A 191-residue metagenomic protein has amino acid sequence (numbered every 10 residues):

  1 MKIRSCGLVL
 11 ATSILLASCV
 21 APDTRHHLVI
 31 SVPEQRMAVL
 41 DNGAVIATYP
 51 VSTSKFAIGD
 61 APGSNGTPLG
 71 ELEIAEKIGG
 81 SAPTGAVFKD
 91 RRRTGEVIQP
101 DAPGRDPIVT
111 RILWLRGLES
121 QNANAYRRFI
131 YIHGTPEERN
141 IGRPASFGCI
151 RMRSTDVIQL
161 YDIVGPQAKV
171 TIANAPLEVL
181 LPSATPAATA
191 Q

Functional and structural regions predicted by a protein language model:
M1-L8: Bacterial N-terminal signal peptides that target proteins for export
L15-S18: C-terminal motif of bacterial Sec signal peptides marking the signal peptidase cleavage site
V20-A57: A structural motif detector for short, solvent-exposed N-terminal "entry" segments of globular domains
D23, A61-N65, A82-Q191: Exported/periplasmic cell-wall-interacting domains
H27, T48-P50, E71, F129 (+1 more regions): Well-ordered beta-strand positions in beta-sheet-rich domains
V32, D41, T53, A75-E76 (+3 more regions): Pocket-edge structural micro-motifs
E34-R36, E71, I112: Structural motif
I46, P50-A82: Electropositive
